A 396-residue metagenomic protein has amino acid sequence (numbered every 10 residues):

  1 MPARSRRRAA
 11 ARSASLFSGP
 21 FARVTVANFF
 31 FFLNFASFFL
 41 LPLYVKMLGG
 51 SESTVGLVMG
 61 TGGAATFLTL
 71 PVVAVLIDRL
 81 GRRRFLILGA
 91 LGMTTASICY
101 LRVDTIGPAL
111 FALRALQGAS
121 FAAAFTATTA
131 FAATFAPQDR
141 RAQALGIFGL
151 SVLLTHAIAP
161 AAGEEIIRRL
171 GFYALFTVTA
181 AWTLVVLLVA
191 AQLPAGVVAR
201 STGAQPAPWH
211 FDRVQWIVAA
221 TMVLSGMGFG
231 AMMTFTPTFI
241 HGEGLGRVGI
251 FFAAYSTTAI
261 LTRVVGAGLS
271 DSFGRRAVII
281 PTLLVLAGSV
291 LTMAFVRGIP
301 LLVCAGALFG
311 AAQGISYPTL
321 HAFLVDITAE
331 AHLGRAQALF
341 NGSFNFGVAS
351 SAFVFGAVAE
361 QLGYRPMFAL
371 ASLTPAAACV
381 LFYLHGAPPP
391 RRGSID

Functional and structural regions predicted by a protein language model:
F17-G60, F229-F239: Helix-loop boundary and gating motifs at the non-cytosolic
G60-V73, A253-V265: Central cavity-lining transmembrane alpha-helices of secondary-active solute carriers, predominantly the Major
T69-G81, T262-G274, A359-E360: Helix-to-loop junctions at the C-terminal end of transmembrane segments in multipass secondary transporters
R84-I98, A277-T292: Structural signature of the two symmetry-related core transmembrane helices
R102-L113, F295-A305: Helix-loop junctions at membrane interfaces in 12-TM secondary transporters
L113-S151, F323: Cytoplasmic helix-loop-helix junction between adjacent transmembrane helices in 12-TM secondary transporters
I147-A191: Helix-loop-helix hairpin linking two adjacent transmembrane segments in secondary transporters
A180-A199, L381-G386: C-terminal membrane-cytosol helix-exit motif in multi-pass small-molecule transporters
